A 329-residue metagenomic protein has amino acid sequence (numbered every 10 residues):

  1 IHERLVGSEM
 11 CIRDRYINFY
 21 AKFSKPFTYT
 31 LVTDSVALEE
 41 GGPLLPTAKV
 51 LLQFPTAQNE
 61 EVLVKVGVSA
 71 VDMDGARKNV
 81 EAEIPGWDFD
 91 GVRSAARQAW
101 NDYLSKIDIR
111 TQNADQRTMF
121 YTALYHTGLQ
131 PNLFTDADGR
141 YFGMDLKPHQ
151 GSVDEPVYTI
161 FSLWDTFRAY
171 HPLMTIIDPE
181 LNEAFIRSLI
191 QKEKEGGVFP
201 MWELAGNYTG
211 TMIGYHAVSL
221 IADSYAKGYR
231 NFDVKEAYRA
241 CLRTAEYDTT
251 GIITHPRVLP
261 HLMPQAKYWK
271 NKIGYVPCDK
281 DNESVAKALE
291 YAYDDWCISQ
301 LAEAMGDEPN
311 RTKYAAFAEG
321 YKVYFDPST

Functional and structural regions predicted by a protein language model:
I1-G7, I12: Single conserved hydrophobic/aromatic residue that forms the stacking wall/gate of nucleotide- or nucleobase-binding
S35-L163, I176-D178: Function-dense linear segments that define catalytic or interfacial modules in macromolecule-processing proteins
L45, R110-N113, P156-I160, T166-P172 (+4 more regions): A conserved hydrophobic secondary-structure block that centers on an alpha-helix together with its immediately flanking
I107-T111, A137-T159, W202-Y208, T254-K287 (+1 more regions): Active-site-adjacent structural elements in folded domains
Q112-Q116, L133-D138, I176-I186, A226-R239 (+1 more regions): Structural helix-adjacent loops and short alpha-helical linkers that scaffold large soluble proteins
T122-T135, T159-E183, A222-K227, W296-M305: Alpha-helical support elements that line or immediately flank enzyme active sites and cofactor-binding pockets
Y141-D145, H149-G151, E180-K267: Helix-terminus loop motifs that line ligand-binding clefts
P200, S299, A304-T329: Catalytic cores of carbohydrate-active enzymes
